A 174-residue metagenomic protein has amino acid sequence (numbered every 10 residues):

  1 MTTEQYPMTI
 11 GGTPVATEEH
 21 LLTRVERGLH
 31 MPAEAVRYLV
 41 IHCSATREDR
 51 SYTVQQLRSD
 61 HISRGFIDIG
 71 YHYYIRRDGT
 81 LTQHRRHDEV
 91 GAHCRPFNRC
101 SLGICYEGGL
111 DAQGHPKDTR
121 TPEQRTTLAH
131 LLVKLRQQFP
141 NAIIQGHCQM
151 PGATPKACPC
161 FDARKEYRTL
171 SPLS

Functional and structural regions predicted by a protein language model:
M1-V40, S44, R77-L81, R86-H87 (+2 more regions): Basic/polar, cationic surfaces and motifs that engage anionic cell-wall and phosphate/carboxylate ligands
E48-S51, T82: Short, solvent-exposed loop/turn elements at domain surfaces
D49, G65-I67, P96: Generic, well-ordered alpha-helical segments
S51, Q55, T126-A129: Short, well-ordered alpha-helical segments
Q56-G65, L131-Q138: Structured segments of extracytoplasmic/periplasmic soluble domains in secreted or envelope-associated proteins
V90-R95: Helical (often loop-to-helix) elements that flank the catalytic cores of nucleotide-handling enzymes
